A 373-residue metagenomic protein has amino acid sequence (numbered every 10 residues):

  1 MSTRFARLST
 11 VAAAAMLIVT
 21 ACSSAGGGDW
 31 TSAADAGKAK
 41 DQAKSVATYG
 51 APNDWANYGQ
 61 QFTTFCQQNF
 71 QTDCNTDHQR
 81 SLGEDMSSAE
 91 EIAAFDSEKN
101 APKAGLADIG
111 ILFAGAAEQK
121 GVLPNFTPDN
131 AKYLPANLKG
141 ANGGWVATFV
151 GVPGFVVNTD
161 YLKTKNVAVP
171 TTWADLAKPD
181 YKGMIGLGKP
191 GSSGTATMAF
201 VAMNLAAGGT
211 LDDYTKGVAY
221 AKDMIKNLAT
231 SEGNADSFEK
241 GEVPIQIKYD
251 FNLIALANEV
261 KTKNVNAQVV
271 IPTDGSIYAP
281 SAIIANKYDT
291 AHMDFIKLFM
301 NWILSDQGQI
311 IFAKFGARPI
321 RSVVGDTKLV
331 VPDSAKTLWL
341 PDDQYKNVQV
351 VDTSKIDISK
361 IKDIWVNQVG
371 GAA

Functional and structural regions predicted by a protein language model:
I18-A21: C-terminal motif of bacterial Sec signal peptides marking the signal peptidase cleavage site
S23-G26: Bacterial signal peptide processing site
G28-G110: Early extracytoplasmic/lumenal segment of secretory-pathway proteins
A101-I109, L123-V156, A174, G186: A structural signal for short loop-to-beta-strand junctions that line the ligand-binding cleft of periplasmic/secreted
F113, S192-M198, A202-V270: Ligand-binding pocket segment of bilobal, Venus flytrap-like solute-binding proteins
P135-A136, V150-G151, V218-A221, E232 (+1 more regions): Periplasmic-binding protein-like
V156-Y161, P190, A202-A206, A279-H292 (+1 more regions): A bilobed periplasmic-binding-protein/Venus flytrap-type ligand-binding module shared by bacterial periplasmic
A285-K346: Mature extracytoplasmic/periplasmic domains
